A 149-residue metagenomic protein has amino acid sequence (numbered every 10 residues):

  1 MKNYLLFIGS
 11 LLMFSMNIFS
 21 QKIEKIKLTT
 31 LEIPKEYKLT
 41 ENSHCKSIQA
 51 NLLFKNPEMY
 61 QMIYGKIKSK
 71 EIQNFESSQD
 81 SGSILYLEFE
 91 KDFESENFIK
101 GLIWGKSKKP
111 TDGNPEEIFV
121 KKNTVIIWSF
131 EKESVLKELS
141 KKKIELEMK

Functional and structural regions predicted by a protein language model:
M1-K2, E24: N-terminal hydrophobic targeting signals that begin at the initiator methionine
N3, M62-I67, S107-T111: Short, functional N-terminal and low-complexity linear motifs
Y4-F14: Sec-dependent N-terminal signal peptides
M16-S20: Sec/Tat signal peptide C-region and signal peptidase I cleavage site
Q21-I33, N74-E90, I99-K149: A short, solvent-exposed beta-edge/loop patch
K38-D80: Secretory pathway targeting signatures of secreted, lumenal, and periplasmic proteins
K66-K68, N97, K121: Intrinsically disordered, low-complexity regions enriched in Ser/Pro/Gly/Gln/His and often acidic
D92-E94: Primarily extracytoplasmic ectodomains and periplasmic/lumenal surface modules that are beta-strand-rich
